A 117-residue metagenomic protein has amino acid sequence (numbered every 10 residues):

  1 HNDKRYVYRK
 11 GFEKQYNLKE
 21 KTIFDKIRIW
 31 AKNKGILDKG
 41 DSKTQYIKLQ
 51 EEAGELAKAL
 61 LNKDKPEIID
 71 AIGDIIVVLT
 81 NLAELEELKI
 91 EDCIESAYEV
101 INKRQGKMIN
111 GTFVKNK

Functional and structural regions predicted by a protein language model:
H1-I72, I76-K117: Flexible "arm" and connector segments at domain edges
